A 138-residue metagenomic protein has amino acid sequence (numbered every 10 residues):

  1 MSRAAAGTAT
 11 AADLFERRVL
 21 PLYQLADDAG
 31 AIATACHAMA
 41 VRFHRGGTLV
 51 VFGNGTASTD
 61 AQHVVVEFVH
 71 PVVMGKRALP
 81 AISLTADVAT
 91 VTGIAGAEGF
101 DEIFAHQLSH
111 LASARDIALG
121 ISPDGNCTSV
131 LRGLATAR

Functional and structural regions predicted by a protein language model:
M1-D27: Generic N-terminal amphipathic, Lys/Arg-enriched alpha-helix
L22-G30, A118-C127: Short, glycine-rich nucleotide/cofactor-binding loops
Q24-R45: A short, well-structured juxtamembrane/interface segment
A38-A112: Glycine-rich, small/polar surface segments that engage phosphate groups of diverse ligands
A57-Q62, N126-G133: Short glycine/serine/threonine-rich phosphate/pyrophosphate-binding segments that cradle anionic phosphate groups
A114-D116: Short, structured loop/turn "capping" segments at alpha-beta junctions
L134-R138: Surface-exposed amphipathic alpha-helices with a cationic face
